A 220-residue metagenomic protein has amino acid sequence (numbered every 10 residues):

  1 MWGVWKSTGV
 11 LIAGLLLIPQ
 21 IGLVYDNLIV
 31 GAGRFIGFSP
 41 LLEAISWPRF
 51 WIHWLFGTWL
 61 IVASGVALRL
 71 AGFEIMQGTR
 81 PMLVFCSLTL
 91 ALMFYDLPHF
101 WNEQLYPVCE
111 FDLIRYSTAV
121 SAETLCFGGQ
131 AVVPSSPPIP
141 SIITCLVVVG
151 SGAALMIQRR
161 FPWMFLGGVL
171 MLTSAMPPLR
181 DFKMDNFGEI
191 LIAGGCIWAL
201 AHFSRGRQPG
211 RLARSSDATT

Functional and structural regions predicted by a protein language model:
M1, I52-L68, I142-A153, I190-R207: Hydrophobic cores of alpha-helical transmembrane segments in multi-pass inner/ER membrane proteins, independent
M1-V4, Y25, I29-S39, W51-S87 (+1 more regions): Internal transmembrane alpha-helix with an interfacial aromatic "cap," most often the third helix
K6, V30-P40, L97-L105, A175-F182: Juxtamembrane "helix-exit" motif on the non-cytosolic side of transmembrane helices
S7-G22, Q77-F85, M156-G168, Q208-R211: Membrane-interfacial loop-to-transmembrane alpha-helix junctions, especially the N-terminal start
I21-N27, L88-P98, G167-D181: Aromatic-anchored segments of alpha-helical transmembrane domains
S39-W51, D112, K183-L191: Non-cytosolic membrane-interface motifs at loop->transmembrane helix junctions
S64, L68-C145: Membrane-proximal helix-loop-helix units in multi-pass membrane proteins
L166-F203: Membrane-water interface signatures at transmembrane helix termini and the short loops that connect adjacent helices
